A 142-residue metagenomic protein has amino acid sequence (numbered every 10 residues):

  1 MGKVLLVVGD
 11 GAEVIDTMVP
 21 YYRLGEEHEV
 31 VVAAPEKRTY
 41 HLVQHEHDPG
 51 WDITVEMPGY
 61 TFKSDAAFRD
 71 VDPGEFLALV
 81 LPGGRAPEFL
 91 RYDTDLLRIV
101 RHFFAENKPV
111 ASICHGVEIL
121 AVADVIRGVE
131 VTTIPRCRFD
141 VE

Functional and structural regions predicted by a protein language model:
M1-E106, E118-E130, R138-E142: Extended, subdomain-level signal for the structured scaffold at the beginning of enzyme domains
I113-G116: Short, thiol/selenol-centered motifs that function as redox-active sites or metal-ligating centers
